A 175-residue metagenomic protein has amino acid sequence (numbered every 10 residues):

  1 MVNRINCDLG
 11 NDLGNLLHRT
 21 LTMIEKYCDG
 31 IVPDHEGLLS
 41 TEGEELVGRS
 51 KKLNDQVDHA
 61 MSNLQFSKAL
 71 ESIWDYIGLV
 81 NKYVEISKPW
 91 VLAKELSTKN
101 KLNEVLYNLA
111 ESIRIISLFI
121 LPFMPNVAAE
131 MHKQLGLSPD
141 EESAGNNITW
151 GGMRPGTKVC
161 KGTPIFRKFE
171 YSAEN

Functional and structural regions predicted by a protein language model:
M1-L39, S138-I165, F169-S172: Catalytic adenosine-cofactor/nucleotide-binding cores of aminoacyl-tRNA synthetases and other
M1-L9, K52-E71: Extended, non-catalytic structural segments that build the interaction scaffolds of large macromolecular assemblies
N3, G10, L39, G43-V47 (+3 more regions): Short, surface-exposed loop/turn motifs that are enriched in glycine and acidic residues and include a nearby proline
G10, G14, V47, K51 (+4 more regions): Generic structural concept
L17-V57, I77, N81-T98: Conserved, charged catalytic cores of large soluble enzymes
H59, N63-Q65, W74-N175: Basic, alpha-helical terminal appendages of large translation-related enzymes
